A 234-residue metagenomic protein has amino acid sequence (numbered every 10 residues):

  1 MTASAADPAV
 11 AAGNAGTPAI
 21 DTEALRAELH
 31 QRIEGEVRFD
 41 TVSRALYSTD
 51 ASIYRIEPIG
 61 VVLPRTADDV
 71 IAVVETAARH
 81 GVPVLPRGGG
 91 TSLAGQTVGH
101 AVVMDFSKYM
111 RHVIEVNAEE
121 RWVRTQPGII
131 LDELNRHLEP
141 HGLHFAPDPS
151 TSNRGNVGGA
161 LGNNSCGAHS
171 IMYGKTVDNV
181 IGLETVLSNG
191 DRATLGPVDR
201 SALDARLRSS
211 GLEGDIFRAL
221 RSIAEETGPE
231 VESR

Functional and structural regions predicted by a protein language model:
M1-E75, R79, G89-R121, S150 (+1 more regions): N-terminal flexible segment immediately upstream of the FAD-binding catalytic core in FAD-dependent oxidoreductases
P64, P86, P127: Conserved strand-loop elements at the edges of beta-sheets that form or border functional pockets
A78-H80, R87-G89, G155, N179: Short, basic and Ser/Thr-rich N-terminal targeting/leader segments
V84-P86, L93, L134: Extended, hydrophobic alpha-helical segments in both membrane/secreted and soluble proteins
H112-V116, W122-R234: FAD-binding subdomain of flavoenzyme oxidoreductases
